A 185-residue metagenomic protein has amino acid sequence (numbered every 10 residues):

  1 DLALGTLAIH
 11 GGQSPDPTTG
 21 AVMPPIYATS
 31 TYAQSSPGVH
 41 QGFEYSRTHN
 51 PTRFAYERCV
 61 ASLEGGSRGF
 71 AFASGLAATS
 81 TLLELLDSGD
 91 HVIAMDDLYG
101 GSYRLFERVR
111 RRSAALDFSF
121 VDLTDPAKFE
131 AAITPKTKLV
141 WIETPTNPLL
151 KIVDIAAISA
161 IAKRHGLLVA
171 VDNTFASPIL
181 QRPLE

Functional and structural regions predicted by a protein language model:
D1-F43, N50: N-terminal glycine-rich, Lys/His-bearing helix-loop that initiates the first secondary-structure elements of many
T19, E64, S113-A114: A broad structural signal for alpha-helix termini and local helix breaks/kinks
P25, R53-E57, I155: A general structural signal for well-ordered alpha-helical segments in protein cores
T31-S80, E84-L85, G101-V109: Conserved N-terminal alpha-helix of the aminotransferase class I/II PLP-enzyme fold
F70-E185: Conserved PLP-enzyme active-site core in the AAT-like
